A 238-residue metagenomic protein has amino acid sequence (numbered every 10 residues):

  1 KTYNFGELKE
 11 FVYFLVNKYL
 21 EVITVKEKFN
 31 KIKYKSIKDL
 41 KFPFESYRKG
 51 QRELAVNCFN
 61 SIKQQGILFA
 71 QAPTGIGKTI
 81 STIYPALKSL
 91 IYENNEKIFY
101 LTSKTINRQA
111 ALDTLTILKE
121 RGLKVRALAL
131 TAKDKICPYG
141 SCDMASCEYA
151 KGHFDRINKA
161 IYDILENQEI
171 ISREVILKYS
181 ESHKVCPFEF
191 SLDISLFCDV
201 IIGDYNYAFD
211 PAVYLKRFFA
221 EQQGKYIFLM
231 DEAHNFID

Functional and structural regions predicted by a protein language model:
K1-F29, N95: Accessory nucleic-acid engagement/destabilization modules that flank
K26-Q71: Conserved pre-motif I regulatory segment
E27-K41, N94-I201, N206-F209: A substrate-engagement module of RecA-like helicase motors
F59-N60, T79-E93, T114-L118: Walker A/P-loop NTP-binding motif
K63-P85: Walker A/P-loop
I67, V200, I227-F228: Hydrophobic "anchor" residues on beta-strands that sit immediately upstream of conserved functional sites
Y207, Q222-D238: SF2 helicase catalytic motif II
